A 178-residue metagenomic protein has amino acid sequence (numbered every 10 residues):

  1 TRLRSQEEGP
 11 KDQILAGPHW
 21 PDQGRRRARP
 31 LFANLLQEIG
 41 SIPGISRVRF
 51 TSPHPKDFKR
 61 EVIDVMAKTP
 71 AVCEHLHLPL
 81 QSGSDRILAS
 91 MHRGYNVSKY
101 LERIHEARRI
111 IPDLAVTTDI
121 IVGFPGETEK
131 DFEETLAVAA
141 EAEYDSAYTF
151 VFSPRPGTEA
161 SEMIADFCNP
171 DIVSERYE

Functional and structural regions predicted by a protein language model:
T1-R4, I14-E129: Conserved SAM/AdoMet-binding glycine-rich loop
L3-R4, G17, G40, E106-A115 (+2 more regions): Auxiliary Fe-S-binding modules of radical SAM enzymes
